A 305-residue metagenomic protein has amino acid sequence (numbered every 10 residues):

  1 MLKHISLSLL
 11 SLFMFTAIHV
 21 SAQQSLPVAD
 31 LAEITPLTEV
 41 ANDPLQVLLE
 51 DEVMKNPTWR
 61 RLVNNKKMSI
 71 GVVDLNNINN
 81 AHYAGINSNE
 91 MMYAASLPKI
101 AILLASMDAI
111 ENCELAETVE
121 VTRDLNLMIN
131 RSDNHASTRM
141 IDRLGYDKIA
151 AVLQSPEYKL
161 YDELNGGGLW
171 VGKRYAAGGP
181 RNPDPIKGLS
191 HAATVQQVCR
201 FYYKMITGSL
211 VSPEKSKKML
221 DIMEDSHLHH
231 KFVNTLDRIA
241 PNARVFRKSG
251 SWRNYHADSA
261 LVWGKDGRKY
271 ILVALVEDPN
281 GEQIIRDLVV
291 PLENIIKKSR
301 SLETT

Functional and structural regions predicted by a protein language model:
M1-L9: Bacterial N-terminal signal peptides that target proteins for export
S8-A17: Bacterial N-terminal signal peptides
Q23-V53, R200-T305: Structured C-terminal helix/loop/strand segments within mature extracytoplasmic catalytic/sensor domains
L49-N87, V262: A short, well-structured edge-of-sheet supersecondary motif
N64-N76, E120-D133, R143-G145, G168-W170 (+1 more regions): Acidic helix-start/capping segments at beta-turn-to-alpha-helix junctions
M91-L115, M128, L272: Active-site SXXK
D108-N126, S212-S216: Short, well-structured active-site flanking segments
M140-L210: Mid-domain, small-residue-enriched loop/turn segments at the edges of structured enzyme/sensor domains
